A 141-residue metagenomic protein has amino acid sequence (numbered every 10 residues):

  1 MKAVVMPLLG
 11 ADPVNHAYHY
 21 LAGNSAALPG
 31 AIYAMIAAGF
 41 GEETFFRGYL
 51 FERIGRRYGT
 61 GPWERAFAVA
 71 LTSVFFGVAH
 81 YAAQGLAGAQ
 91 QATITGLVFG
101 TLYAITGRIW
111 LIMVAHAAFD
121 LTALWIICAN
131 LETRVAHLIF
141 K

Functional and structural regions predicted by a protein language model:
M1-A38, R56-G61, L131-F140: Juxtamembrane helix-loop-helix connectors linking adjacent transmembrane helices in multi-pass membrane enzymes
M1-K2, E42, F76, F99 (+2 more regions): Alpha-helical transmembrane segments of multipass membrane proteins
G23-N24, I36-F40, T44, R65 (+2 more regions): Residue-level hotspots within the lipid-embedded alpha helices of multi-pass solute transporters
P29-G30, F46-R57, S73-H80, E132-V135: Short juxtamembrane and helix-loop transition motifs at transmembrane-helix boundaries in membrane proteins
I36, A79-A87: Membrane-interface helix caps and helix-loop-helix hairpins in membrane proteins
G41-L71, A104-R108: Membrane-interface helix/loop boundary segments of multi-pass membrane proteins
R65-H80, G96: Small-polar-interrupted transmembrane alpha-helices in polytopic inner-membrane proteins
A70, Q84-K141: Functionally important transmembrane alpha-helices
